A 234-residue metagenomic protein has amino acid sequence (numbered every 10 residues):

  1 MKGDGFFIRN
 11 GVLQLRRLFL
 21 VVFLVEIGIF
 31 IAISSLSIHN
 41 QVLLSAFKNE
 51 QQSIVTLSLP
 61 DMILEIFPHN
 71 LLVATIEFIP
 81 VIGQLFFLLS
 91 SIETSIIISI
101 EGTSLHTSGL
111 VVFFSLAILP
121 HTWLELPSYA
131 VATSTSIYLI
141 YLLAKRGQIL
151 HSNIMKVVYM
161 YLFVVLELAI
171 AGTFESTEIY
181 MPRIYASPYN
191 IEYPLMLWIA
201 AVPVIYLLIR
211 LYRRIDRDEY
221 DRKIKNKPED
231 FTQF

Functional and structural regions predicted by a protein language model:
K2-L15, L72-E77, G147, H151: Cytosolic juxtamembrane amphipathic/interface segments immediately preceding and feeding into a transmembrane helix
N10-V42: N-terminal signal-anchor transmembrane alpha helix
S34-I54, I92: Interfacial/capping segments of alpha-helical transmembrane domains
V55-Q84: Interfacial helix-start motif at the membrane-water boundary
F78-T107, L126-Y129: Transmembrane alpha-helix/helix-exit interface in multi-pass inner-membrane proteins
L119-A132: Membrane-interface loop-to-helix entry segments
A130-L143: Membrane-interfacial alpha-helical segments at the cytosolic side of multi-pass membrane proteins
A144-I224: Terminal transmembrane helical module of multi-pass membrane proteins
